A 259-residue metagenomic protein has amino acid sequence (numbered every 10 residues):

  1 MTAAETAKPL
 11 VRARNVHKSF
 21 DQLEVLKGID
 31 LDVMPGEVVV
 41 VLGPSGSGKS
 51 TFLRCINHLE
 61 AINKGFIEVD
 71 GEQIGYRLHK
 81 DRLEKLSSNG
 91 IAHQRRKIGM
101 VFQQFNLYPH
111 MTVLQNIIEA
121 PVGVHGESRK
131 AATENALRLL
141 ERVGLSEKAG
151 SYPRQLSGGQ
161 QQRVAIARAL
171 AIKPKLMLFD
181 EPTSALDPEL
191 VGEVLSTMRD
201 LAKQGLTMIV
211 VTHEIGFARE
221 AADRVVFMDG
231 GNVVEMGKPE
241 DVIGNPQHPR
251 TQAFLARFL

Functional and structural regions predicted by a protein language model:
A3, F227-G230, M236-L259: C-terminal boundary and immediately downstream tail of ABC-type ATPase nucleotide-binding domains
T6-P239: ABC family nucleotide-binding domain
